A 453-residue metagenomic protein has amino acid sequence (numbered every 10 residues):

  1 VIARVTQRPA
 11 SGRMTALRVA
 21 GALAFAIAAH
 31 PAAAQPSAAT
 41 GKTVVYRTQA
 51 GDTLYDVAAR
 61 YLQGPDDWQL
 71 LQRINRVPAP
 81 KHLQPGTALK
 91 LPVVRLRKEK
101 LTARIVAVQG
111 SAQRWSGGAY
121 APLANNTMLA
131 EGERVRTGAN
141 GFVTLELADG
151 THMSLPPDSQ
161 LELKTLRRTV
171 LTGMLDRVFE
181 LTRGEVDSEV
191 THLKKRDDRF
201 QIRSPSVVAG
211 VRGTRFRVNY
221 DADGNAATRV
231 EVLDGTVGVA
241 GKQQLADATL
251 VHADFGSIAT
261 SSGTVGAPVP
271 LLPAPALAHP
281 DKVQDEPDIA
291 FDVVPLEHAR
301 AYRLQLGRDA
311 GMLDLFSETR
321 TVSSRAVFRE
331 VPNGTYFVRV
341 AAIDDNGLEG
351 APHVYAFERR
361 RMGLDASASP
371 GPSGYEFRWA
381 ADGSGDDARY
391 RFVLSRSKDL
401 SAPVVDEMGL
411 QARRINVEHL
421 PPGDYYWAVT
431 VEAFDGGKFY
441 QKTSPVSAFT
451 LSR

Functional and structural regions predicted by a protein language model:
P36-L62: Primarily a LysM-type cell-wall glycan-binding module
G51, E99-K100, V283-A290, S369-F377: Short coil/turn motif common to extracellular beta-sandwich-like domains
P85-A88, V93-V237, G241-G256, T260-A276 (+4 more regions): Flexible, surface-exposed loop/linker segments and immediately adjacent secondary-structure boundaries
I289-H298, Y375-G385: Conserved aromatic anchor
F316-V322, V405-Q411: Short beta-strand segments within Ig-like beta-sandwich modules, predominantly Fibronectin type-III
F328-T335, E418-Y425: Surface-exposed, short loops/turns at beta-strand junctions within beta-sandwich domains
D345-R359, D435-L451: Extracellular fibronectin type III
